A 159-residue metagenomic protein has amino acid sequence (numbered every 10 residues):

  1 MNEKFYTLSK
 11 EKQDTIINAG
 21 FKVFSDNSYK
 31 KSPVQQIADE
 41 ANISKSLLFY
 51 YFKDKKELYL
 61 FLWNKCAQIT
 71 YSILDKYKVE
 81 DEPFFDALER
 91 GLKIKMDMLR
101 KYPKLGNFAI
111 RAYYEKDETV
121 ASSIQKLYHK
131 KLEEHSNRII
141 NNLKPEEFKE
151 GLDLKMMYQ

Functional and structural regions predicted by a protein language model:
M1-E11: N-terminal intrinsically disordered/low-complexity leader segments
K12-G20, I37, L62-C66, T70 (+1 more regions): Generic hydrophobic, amphipathic alpha-helix propensity
Q13-D14, V34, K56, L60 (+7 more regions): Short, structured helix-loop boundary elements
T15, V23-E57, F61: Helix-turn-helix
Y29, F148-K149: Conserved hydrophobic residue
Y51-F52, R111-D117: Short helix-capping/turn signature of helix-turn-helix
Q68-K76, R90, D97, K101 (+2 more regions): Amphipathic alpha-helical packing segments from all-alpha helical-bundle domains
